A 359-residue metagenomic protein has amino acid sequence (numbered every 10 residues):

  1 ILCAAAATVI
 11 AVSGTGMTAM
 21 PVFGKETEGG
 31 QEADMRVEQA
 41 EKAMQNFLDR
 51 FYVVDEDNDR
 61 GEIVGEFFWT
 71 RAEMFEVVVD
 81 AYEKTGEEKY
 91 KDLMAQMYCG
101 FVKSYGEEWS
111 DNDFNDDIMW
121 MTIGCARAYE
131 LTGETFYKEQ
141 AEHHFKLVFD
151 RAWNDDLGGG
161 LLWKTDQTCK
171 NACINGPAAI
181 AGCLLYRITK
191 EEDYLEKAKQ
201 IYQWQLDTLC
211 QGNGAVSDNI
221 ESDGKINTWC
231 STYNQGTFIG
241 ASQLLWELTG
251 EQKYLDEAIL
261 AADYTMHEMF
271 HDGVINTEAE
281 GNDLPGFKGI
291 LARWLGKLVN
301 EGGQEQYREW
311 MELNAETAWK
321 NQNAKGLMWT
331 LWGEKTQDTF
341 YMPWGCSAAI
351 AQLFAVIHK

Functional and structural regions predicted by a protein language model:
I1-T15: Sec-dependent N-terminal signal peptides
V12-G29: Sec-dependent signal peptide cleavage junction
E28-V77, A81-D116, A128, T132 (+5 more regions): CBM-like carbohydrate-recognition segments
K91-I188, E192-K199: Extended ligand-binding groove/face enriched in aromatic
G159-D166, D218-G224, I275-E280, W332-K335: Short linear capping/connector segments at secondary-structure termini
N175-A178, G182-Y186, Y194-L244: Active-site cradle of extracellular carbohydrate-active enzymes
N234-T249, Y254-F270: Oxyanion-binding "anion nests"
